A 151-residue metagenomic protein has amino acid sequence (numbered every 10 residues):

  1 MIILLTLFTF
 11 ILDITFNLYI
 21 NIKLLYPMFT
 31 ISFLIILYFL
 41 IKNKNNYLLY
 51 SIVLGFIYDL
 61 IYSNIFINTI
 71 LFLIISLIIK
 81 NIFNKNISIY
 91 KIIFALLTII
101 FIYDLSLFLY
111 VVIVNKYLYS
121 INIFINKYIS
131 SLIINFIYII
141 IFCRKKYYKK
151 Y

Functional and structural regions predicted by a protein language model:
M1-Y151: Terminal, non-globular segments
